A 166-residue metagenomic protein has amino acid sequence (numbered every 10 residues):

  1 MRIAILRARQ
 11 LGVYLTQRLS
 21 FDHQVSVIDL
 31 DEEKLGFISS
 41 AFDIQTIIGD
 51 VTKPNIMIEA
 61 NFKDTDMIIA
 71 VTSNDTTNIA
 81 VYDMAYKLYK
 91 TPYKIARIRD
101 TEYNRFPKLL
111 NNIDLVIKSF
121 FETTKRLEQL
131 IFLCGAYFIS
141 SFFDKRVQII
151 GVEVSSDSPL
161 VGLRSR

Functional and structural regions predicted by a protein language model:
M1-R166: Cytosolic regulatory regions of ion transport systems
